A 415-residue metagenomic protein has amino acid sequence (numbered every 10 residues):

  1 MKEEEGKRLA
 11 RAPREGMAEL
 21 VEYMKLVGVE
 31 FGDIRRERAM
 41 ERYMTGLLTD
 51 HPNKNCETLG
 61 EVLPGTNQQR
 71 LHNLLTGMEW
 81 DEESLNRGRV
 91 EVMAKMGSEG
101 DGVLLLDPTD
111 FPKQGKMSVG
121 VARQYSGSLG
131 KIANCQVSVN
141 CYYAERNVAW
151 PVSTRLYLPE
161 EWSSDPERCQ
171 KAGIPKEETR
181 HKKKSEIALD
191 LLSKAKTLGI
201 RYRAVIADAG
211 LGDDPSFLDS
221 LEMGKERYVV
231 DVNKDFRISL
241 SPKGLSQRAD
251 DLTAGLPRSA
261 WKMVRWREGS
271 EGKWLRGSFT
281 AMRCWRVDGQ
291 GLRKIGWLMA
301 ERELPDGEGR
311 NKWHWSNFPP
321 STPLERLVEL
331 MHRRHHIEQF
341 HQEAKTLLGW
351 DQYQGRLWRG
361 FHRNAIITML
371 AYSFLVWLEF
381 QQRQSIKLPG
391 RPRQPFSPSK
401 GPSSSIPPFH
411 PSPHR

Functional and structural regions predicted by a protein language model:
M1-R35, L47, L158, S163-D165 (+7 more regions): A short, flexible helix-boundary coil/loop motif
E30, E61-L74: Short, basic interhelical loop/turn and adjoining N-cap of the next helix at nucleic-acid- or acidic-partner-contacting
E41-H51: Short, amphipathic alpha-helical "recognition" segments used to contact nucleic acids or chromatin
L59-G60, G100-Q114, C141, V205-D213 (+4 more regions): Short, conserved catalytic/metal-binding motifs centered on acidic residues
Q69-L74, S128-Y202, L292-N317, S321: Electropositive, glycine- and tryptophan-enriched low-complexity nucleic-acid-binding patches
L75-E160, Q170-K171: Active-site-proximal, Lys/Arg-enriched surface segment that forms a nucleic-acid-binding/basic interface patch
L106-D110, L211, D251-A254, A260-R265 (+1 more regions): Short amphipathic alpha-helical "interface-anchor" segments enriched in bulky aromatics
Q170-G244: Domain-level cores of phosphate- or acyl-group-handling catalytic modules
